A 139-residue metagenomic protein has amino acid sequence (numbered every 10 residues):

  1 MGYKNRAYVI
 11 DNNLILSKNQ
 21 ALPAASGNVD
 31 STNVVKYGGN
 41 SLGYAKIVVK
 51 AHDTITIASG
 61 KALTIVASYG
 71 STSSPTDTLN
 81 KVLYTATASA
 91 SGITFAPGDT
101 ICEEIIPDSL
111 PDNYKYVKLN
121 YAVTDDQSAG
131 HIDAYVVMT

Functional and structural regions predicted by a protein language model:
M1-T139: Surface-exposed, low-hydrophobicity beta-strand/loop segments enriched in small/polar/acidic residues
